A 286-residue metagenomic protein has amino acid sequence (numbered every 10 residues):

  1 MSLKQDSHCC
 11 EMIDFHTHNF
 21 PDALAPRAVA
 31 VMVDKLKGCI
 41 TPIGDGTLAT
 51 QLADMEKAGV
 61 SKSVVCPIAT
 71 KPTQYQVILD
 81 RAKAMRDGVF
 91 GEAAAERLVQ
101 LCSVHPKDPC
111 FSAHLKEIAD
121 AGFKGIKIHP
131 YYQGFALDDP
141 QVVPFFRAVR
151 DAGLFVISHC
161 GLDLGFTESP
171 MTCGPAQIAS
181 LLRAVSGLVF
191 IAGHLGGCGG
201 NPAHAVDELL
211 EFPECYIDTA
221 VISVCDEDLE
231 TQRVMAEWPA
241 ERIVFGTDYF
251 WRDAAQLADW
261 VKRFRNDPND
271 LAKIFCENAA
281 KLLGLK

Functional and structural regions predicted by a protein language model:
S2-K62, E237-V244, R252-K286: Mid-to-C-terminal alpha-helical segments outside catalytic/metal-binding sites
E11-F20, I118, L181-A184, I191: A generic "structured core" feature
H16, M55, I118, I126 (+5 more regions): Conserved, mostly hydrophobic/aromatic
T17-N19, P67, C102-P106, I128-P130 (+4 more regions): A cross-domain feature marking catalytic cores of carbohydrate-active enzymes and several ubiquitous metabolic/repair
N19-A23, T70-T73, P106-C110, Q133 (+4 more regions): Active-site environment of divalent metal-dependent phosphoester hydrolases
T50-D54, I78-G88, H114-I118, Q141-F145 (+4 more regions): A general structural detector for well-ordered alpha-helical segments in enzyme core domains, enriched
S61-K62, T70-L164, E168-S169: Active-site gating/metal-coordination segments in enzymes
K124-G125, D138-V244: Catalytic pocket-lining loop regions of alpha/beta-barrel enzymes, especially the amidohydrolase/enolase/GH5 lineages
